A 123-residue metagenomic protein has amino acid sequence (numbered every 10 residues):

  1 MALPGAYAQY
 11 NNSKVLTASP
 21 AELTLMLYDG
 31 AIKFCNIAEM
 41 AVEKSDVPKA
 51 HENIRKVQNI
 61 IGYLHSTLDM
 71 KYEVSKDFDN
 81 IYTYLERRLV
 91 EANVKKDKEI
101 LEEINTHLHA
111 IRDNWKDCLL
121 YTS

Functional and structural regions predicted by a protein language model:
K14-V42: N-terminal first-folded block
V42, N93-K96: Hydrophobic/aromatic side-chain positions at a characteristic register within alpha-helices of tetratricopeptide repeats
A50, V57, L101-I104: Solenoid-repeat scaffolds in large eukaryotic assemblies
I61-N93: Mid-chain, well-packed structural core segment of small domains
Y121-T122: Conserved small/polar residues in nucleotide/adenosyl-binding loops
